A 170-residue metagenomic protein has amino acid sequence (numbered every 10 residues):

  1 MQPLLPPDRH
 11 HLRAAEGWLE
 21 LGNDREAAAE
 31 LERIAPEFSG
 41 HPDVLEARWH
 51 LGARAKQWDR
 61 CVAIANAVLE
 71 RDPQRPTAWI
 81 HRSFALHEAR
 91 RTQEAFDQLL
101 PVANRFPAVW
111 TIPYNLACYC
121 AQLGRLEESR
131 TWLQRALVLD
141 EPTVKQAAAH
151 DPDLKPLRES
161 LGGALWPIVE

Functional and structural regions predicted by a protein language model:
M1, T143-E170: Terminal, low-structured helical/coil segments at or just beyond the last alpha-helical repeat
L4-R54: Alpha-helical segment of the N-proximal tetratricopeptide repeat
L5, S39, P73, F106-P107 (+1 more regions): Short coil turns that delineate tetratricopeptide repeat
E20-L21, R54, E88, Q122 (+1 more regions): Register position in tetratricopeptide repeats
P42-D43, P76-T77, W110-P113, L139-H150: Boundary/linker segments of alpha-helical solenoid repeat arrays
D43-T111: Alpha-helical adaptor scaffolds
A121-Q122, L126-V144, E170: TPR/TPR-like (Sel1-like) alpha-helical repeat modules
